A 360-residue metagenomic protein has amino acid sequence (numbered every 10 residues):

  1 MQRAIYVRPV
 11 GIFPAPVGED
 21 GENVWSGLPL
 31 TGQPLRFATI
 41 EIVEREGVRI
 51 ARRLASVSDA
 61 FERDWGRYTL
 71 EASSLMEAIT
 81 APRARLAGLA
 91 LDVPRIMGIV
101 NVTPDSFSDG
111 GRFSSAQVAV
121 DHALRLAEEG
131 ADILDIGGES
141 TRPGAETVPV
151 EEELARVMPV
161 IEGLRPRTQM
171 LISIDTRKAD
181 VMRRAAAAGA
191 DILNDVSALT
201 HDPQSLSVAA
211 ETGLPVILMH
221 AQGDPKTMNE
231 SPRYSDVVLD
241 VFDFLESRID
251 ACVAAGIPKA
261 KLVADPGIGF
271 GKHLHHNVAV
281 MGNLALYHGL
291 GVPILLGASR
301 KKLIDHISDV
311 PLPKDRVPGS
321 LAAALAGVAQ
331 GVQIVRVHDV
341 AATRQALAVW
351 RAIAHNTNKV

Functional and structural regions predicted by a protein language model:
M1-A87: N-terminal accessory interaction module
M1-P34, L91, F107-H122, T141-L164 (+5 more regions): Active-site-adjacent loop and "lid" segments of alpha/beta metabolic enzymes
R83, L89-M97: Glycine-rich, aromatic-flanked loop segments that form ligand/cofactor-binding clefts across common enzyme folds
D121-G137, Q330: Catalytic domains of carbohydrate-active enzymes, especially glycoside hydrolases
P258-K261: Short acidic capping loops at alpha-helix termini that bridge into adjacent secondary structure
